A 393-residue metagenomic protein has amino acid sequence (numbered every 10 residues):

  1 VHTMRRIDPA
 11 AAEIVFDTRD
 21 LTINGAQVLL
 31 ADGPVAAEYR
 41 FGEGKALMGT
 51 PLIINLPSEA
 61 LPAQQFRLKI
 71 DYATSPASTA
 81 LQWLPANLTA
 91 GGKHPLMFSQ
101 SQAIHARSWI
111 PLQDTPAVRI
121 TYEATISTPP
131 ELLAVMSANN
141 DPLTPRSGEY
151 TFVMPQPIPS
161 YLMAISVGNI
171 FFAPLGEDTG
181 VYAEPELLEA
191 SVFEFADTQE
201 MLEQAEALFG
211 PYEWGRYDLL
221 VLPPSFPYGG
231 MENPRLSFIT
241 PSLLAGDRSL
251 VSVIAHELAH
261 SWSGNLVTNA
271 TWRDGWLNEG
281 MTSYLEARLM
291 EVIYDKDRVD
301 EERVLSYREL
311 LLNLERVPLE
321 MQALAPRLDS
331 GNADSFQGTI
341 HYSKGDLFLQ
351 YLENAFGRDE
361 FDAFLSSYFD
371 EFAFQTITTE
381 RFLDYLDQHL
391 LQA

Functional and structural regions predicted by a protein language model:
V1, T50, F152, V181-A393: Hydrophobic alpha-helical and helix-loop surface patches within well-folded domains that function as non-catalytic
V1-W214, T339-I340, N354-F356: Acidic/His-enriched low-complexity segments
